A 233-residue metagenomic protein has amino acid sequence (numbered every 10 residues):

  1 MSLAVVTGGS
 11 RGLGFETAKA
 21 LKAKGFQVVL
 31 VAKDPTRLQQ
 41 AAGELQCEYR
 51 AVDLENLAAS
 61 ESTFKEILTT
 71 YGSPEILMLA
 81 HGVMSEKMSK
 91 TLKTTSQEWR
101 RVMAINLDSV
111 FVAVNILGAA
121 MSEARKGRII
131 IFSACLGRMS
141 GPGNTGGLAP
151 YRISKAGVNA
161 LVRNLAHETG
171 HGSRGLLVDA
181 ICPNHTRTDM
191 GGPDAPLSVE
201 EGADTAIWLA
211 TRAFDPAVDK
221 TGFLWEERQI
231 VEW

Functional and structural regions predicted by a protein language model:
S10-R11: Conserved glycine-rich cofactor-binding loop
K24-Q40: Conserved glycine-rich Rossmann-like NAD(P)H-binding loop of the short-chain dehydrogenase/reductase
E44-A58: Rossmann-fold cofactor-recognition segment
S62-T69, S89-K93, Q97-A104: Active-site Tyr-X3-Lys motif and surrounding loop/helix of classical short-chain dehydrogenase/reductase
V83, K90-S96, R128-H171: Catalytic loop of short-chain dehydrogenase/reductase
A113-L117, M121, L161-V162, L209: Hydrophobic positions on the long internal alpha-helix of Rossmann-like NAD(P)-dependent oxidoreductase domains
G172-L176, A180-I181, G192-W233: C-terminal helical subdomain
